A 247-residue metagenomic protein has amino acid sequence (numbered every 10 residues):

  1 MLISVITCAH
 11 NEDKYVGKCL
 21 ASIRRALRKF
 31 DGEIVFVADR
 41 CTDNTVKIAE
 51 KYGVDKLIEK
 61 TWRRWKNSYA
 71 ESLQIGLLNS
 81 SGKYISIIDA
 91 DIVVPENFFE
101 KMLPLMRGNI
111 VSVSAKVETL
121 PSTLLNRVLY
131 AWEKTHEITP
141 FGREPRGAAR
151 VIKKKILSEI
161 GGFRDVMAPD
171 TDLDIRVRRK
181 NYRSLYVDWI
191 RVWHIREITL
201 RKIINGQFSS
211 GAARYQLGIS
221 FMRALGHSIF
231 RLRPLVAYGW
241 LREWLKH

Functional and structural regions predicted by a protein language model:
E12-A26: Short, well-formed alpha-helical segments that are part of the catalytic scaffolds of diverse glycosyltransferases
A38-V46: A conserved acidic beta->alpha catalytic loop
W62-S80: Glycine-rich, basic loop-to-helix element that forms the pyrophosphate-binding segment of sugar-nucleotide handling
I85: Short aromatic/hydrophobic "clamp" motif used to bind/position activated sugar donors
V93, N97-L125: Conserved donor NDP-sugar-binding/catalytic core segment of glycosyltransferases
T119-P121, K134-I152: A recurrent flexible, glycine/aromatic-enriched loop bordering the glycosyltransferase active site that acts as
M167-I175: Acidic donor-binding loop at a coil-to-helix junction in glycosyltransferase catalytic cores that engages
L200-H247: Non-catalytic, C-terminal membrane-associated alpha-helical segments of glycosyltransferases
